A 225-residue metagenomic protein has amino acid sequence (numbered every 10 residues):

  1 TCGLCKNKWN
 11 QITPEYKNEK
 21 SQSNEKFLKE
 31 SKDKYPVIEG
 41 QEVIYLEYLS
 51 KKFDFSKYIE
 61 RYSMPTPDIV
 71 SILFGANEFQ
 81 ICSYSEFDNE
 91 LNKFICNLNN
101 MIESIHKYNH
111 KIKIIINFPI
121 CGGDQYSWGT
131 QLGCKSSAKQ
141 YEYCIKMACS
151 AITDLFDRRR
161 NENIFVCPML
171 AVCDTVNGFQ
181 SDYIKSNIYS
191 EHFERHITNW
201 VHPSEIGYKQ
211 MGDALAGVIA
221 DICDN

Functional and structural regions predicted by a protein language model:
T1-D88: Conserved SGNH/GDSL esterase-like catalytic core that processes O-acyl groups on lipids and polysaccharides
L49-Y62, N99-S104, I120, S150: Alpha-helical scaffolding within the catalytic cores of extracellular/periplasmic polymer-degrading hydrolases
F55, I81-I102, W128-C144: Active-site cleft segment of glycoside hydrolase catalytic domains centered on the general acid/base Glu
D68-L73, E78-I81, K113-F118, F165-P168 (+1 more regions): Structural recognition of the beta-strand scaffold that forms the well-ordered cores of secreted hydrolase catalytic
G75, N99, E103-H110, T153 (+2 more regions): Sec-exported extracytoplasmic/periplasmic mature domains
G122-V172, E205-K209: Substrate-gating cap/lid alpha-helix
D154, I164-N199: Mobile gating loops/cap/lid regions near enzyme active sites that modulate substrate access
I188-N225: Histidine-centered active-site loop/cap adjacent to the catalytic His in serine esterases/O-acetyl transfer systems
